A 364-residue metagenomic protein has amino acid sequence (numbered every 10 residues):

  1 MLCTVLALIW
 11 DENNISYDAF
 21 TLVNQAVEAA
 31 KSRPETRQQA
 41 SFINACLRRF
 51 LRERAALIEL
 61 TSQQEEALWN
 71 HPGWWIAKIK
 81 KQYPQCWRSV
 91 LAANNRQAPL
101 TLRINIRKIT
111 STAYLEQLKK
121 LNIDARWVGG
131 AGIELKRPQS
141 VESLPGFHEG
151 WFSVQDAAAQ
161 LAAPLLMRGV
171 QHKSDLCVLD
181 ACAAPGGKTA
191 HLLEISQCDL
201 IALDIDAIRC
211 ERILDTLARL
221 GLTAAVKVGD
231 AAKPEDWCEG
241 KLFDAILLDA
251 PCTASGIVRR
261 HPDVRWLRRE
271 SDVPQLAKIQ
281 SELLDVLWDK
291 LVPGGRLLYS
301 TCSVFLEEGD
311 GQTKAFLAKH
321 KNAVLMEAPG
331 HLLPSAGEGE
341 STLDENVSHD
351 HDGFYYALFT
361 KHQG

Functional and structural regions predicted by a protein language model:
M1-G364: S-adenosylmethionine
